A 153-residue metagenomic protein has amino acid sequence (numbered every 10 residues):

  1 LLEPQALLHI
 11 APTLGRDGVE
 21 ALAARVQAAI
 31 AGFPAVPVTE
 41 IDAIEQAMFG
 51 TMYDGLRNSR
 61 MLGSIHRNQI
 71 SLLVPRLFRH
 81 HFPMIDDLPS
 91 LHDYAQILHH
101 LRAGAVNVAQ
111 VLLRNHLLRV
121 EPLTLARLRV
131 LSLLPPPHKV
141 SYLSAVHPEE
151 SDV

Functional and structural regions predicted by a protein language model:
T13-R79, L91-H99, V108-R119: Conserved amphipathic alpha-helical segments that form helical-bundle/coiled-coil interaction surfaces
G18-V19, F78-R79, P89, V130 (+2 more regions): General N-terminal targeting signals
F82-D86: Solvent-exposed loop and edge beta-strand segments that line ligand/cofactor-binding and catalytic clefts
V106-V153: C-terminal effector-binding regulatory domain of bacterial HTH transcription factors
